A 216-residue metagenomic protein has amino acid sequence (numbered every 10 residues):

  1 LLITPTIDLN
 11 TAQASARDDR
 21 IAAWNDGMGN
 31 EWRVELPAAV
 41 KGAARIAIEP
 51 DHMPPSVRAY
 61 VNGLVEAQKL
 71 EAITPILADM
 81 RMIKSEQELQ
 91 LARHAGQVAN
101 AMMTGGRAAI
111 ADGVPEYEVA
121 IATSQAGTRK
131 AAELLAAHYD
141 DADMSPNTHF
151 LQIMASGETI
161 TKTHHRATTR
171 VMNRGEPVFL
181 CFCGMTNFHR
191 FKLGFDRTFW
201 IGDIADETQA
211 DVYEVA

Functional and structural regions predicted by a protein language model:
L1-A216: Active-site neighborhoods and metal-handling regions in enzymes and metal-associated proteins
